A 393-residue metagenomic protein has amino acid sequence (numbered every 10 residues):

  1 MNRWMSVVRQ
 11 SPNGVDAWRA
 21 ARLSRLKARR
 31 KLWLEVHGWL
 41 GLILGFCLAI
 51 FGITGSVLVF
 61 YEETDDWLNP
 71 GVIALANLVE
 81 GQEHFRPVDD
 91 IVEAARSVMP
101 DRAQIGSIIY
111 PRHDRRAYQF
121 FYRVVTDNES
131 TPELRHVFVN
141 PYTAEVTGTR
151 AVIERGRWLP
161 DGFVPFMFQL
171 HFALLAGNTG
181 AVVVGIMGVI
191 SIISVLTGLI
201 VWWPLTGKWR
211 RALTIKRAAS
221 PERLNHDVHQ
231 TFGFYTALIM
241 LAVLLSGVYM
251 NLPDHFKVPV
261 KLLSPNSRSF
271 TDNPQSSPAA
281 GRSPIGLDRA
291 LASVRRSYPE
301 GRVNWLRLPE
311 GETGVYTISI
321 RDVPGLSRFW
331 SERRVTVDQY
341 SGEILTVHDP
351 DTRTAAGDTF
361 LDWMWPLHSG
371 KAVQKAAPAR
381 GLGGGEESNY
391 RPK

Functional and structural regions predicted by a protein language model:
N2-K393: Conserved histidines in hydrophobic membrane contexts and catalytic metal-binding motifs
